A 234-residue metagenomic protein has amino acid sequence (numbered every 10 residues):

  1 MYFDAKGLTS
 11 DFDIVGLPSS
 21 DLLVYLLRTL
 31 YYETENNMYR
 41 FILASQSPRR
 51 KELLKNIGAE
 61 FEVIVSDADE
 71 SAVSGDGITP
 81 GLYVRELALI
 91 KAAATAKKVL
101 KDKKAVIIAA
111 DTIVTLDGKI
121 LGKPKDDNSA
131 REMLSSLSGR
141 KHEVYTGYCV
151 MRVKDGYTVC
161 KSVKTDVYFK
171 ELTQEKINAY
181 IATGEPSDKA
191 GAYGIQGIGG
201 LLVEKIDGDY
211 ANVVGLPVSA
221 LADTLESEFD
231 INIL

Functional and structural regions predicted by a protein language model:
M1-F12: Extreme N-terminal basic, low-complexity initiation segments that serve as generic localization/processing leaders
L26-R28: Compositionally biased, intrinsically disordered low-complexity segments enriched in Pro/Arg/Gln/His
Y32-V106, K119-I120, L172, A182 (+1 more regions): N-terminal polybasic phosphate/anion-binding patch
M38-A59, R140, D155-Y157, K164-L234: GST superfamily/GST-like fold recognition
L54, A88, D111, A130 (+2 more regions): Residue-level signal for inorganic ion chemistry
Y83, T112-H142, E171: Active-site-adjacent loop/tail segments of enzyme domains
K119-G122, C149, S162-K170: Short beta-strand and adjoining strand-loop segment in the mid-core of the Rossmann-like NAD(P)-dependent dehydrogenase
M133-L134, G147-R152, G156-V159, K164: Anionic-ligand binding region
